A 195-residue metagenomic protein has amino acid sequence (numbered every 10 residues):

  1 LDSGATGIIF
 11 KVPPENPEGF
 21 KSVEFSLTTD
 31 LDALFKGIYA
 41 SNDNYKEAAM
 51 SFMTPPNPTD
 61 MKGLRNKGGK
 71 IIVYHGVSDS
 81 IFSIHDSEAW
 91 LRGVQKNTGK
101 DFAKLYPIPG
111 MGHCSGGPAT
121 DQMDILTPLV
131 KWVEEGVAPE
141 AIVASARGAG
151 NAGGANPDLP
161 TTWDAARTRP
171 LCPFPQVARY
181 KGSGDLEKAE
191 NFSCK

Functional and structural regions predicted by a protein language model:
L1-K195: C-terminal His-loop and adjacent cap/lid subdomain of alpha/beta-hydrolase
